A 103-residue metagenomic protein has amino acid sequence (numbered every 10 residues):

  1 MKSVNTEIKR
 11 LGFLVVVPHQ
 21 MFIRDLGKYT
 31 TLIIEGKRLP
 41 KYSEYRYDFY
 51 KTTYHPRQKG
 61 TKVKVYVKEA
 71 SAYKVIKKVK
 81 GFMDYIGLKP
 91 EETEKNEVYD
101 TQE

Functional and structural regions predicted by a protein language model:
M1-Y29, R57, T61, E92-E103: Negatively charged, low-complexity tracts enriched in Asp/Glu with abundant Ser/Thr
N5, F13-L14, L39-Y42, R46 (+3 more regions): Alpha-helical protein-protein interaction elements
I8, I23, I33-I34, I76 (+1 more regions): Weak global preference for isoleucine
L14-T53: Amphipathic, interaction-prone secondary-structure segments
T53-E103: Mixed-charge, Lys/Arg-enriched low-complexity segments
